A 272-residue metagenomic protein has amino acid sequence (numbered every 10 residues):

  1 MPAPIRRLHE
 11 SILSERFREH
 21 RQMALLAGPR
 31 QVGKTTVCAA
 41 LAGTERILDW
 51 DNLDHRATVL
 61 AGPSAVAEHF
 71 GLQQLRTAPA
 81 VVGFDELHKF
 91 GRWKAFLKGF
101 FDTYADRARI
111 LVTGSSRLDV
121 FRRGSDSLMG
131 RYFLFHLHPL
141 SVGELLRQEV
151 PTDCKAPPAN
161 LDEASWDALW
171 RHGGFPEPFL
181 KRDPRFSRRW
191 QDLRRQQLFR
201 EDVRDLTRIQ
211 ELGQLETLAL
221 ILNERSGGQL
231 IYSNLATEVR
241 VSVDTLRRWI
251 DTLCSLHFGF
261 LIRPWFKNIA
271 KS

Functional and structural regions predicted by a protein language model:
M1-R16, H20: N-terminal pre-Walker A segment at the start of P-loop NTPase domains
L26: Hydrophobic anchor at the beta1->P-loop junction of P-loop NTPases
K34-T35: Conserved lysine of the Walker
L48-V81: Short glycine-rich substrate-engagement loop in P-loop NTPases that contacts/grips substrate
L75-W93: Conserved P-loop NTPase "ATPase switch" module shared by AAA+ and STAND
K94-L118, R122-D126: Conserved catalytic/switch belt of AAA+ P-loop NTPases
L118-L134, L146-V150: Short regulatory helix/loop adjacent to the ATP-binding pocket of P-loop NTPases
F179, D183-S272: Accessory nucleic acid-recognition modules appended to NTPase machines
